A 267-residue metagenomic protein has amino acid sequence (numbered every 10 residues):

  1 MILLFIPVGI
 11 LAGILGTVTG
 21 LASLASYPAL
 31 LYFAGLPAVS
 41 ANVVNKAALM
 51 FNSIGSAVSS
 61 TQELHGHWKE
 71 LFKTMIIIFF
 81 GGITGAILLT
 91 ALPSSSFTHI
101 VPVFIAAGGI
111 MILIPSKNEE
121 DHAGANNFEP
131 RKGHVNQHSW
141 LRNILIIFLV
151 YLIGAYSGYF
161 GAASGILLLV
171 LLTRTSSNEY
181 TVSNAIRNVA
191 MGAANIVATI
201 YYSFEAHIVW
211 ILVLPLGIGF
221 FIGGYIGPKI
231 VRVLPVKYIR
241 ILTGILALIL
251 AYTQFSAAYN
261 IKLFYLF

Functional and structural regions predicted by a protein language model:
M1-P37, G124-N184, L214: Selected transmembrane alpha-helices and immediately adjacent juxtamembrane segments of polytopic inner-membrane
I2, K46, V101-I105, G109 (+3 more regions): Residues within membrane-spanning alpha-helices of integral membrane proteins, especially the hydrophobic core/packing
Y32, S40, T90, H99 (+4 more regions): Transmembrane helix-loop junction
P37-N45, W68-K73, S177-N188: Membrane-interface alpha-helices at helix entry/exit sites of multi-pass transporters
V43-H99, N195-I241, I245: Selective hydrophobic functional segments
G55-H65, P102-V135, I249-Y265: Transmembrane helix exit motif
T84, L152-Y159, A198-A206, V213 (+1 more regions): Hydrophobic alpha-helical transmembrane segments in multi-pass integral membrane proteins
